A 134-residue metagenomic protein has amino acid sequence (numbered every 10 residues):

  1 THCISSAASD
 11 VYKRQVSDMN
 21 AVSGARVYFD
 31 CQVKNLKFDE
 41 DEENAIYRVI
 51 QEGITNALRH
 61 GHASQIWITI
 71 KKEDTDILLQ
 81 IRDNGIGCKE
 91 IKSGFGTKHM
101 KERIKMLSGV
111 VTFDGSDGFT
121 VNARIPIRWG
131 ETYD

Functional and structural regions predicted by a protein language model:
T1-A8, Y12: Single conserved hydrophobic/aromatic residue that forms the stacking wall/gate of nucleotide- or nucleobase-binding
D10-N44, I50, I54, L58 (+1 more regions): Helix-loop-beta hinge of the Bergerat
G24, L58-W67, I91, G115-S116: Short connector loops in the HATPase_c
Q65-T75: Short beta-strand/loop element within the Bergerat-fold HATPase_c
D76-Q80, N122: Short, highly conserved beta-strand within the GHKL-type HATPase_c fold
D83: Acidic ATP/Mg2+-coordinating residue in the GHKL
K89-D117, N122: ATP phosphate-binding glycine-rich loop and adjacent ATP-lid/helix-beta elements within ATP-binding kinase/ATPase
A123-W129: C-terminal beta-strand of the catalytic ATP-binding
